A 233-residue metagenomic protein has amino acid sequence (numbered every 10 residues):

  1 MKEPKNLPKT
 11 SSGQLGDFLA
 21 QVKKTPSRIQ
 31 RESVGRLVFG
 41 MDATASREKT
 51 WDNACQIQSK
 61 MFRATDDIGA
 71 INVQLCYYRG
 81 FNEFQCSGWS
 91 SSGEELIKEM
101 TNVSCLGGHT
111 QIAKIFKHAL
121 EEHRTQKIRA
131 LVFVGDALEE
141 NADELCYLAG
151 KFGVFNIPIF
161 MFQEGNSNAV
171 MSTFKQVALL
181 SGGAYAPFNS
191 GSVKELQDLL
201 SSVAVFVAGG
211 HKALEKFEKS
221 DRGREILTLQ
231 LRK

Functional and structural regions predicted by a protein language model:
M1-V38, A45-D52, D67-G69: Acidic, polar low-complexity linker/tail segments
E32-G88, I115, A130-V134: Von Willebrand factor
F39-T44, I128-E140, Q163-G165, G182: DG-centered beta-turn motif at the end of beta-strands
M61-A64, Y147-F155: Catalytic-core regions built around general acid/base machinery
E83, S92-A130, L138-D143, G165-K175: Von Willebrand factor
R129-A130, V154-F160: Short, surface-exposed connector motifs at secondary-structure boundaries
F155, T173, L180-S181: Short, structured coil segments at secondary-structure junctions
S181, Y185-K233: C-terminal "exit" segments of structured domains
